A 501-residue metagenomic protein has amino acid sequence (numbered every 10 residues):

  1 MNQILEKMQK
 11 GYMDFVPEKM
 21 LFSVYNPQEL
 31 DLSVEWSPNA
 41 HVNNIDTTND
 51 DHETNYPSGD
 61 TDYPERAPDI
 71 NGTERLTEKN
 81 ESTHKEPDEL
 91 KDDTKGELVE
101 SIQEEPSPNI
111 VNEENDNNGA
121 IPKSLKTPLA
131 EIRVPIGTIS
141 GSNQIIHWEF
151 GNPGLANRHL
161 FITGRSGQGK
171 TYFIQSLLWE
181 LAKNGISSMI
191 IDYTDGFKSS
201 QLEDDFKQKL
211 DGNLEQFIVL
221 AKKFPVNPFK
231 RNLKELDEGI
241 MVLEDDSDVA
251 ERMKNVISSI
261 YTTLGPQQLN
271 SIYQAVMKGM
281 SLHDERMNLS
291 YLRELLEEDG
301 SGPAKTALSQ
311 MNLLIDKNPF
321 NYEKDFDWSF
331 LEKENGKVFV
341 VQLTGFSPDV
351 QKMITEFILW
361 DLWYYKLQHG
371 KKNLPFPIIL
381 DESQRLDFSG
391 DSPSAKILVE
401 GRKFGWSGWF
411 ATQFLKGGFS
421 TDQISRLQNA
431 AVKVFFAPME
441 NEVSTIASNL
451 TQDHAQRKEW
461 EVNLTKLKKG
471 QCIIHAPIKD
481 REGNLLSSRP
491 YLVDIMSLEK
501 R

Functional and structural regions predicted by a protein language model:
D14-V24, D31, E149-G151, L160 (+2 more regions): P-loop NTPase motor core of the ASCE superfamily
P38-L125, L295-G300, L331-K333, V338 (+3 more regions): Conserved P-loop NTPase motor module
K126-H147: N-terminal pre-Walker A segment at the start of P-loop NTPase domains
G141, S176-W406, F419-Q423, Q428 (+2 more regions): P-loop NTPase motor domains
L155-L160, G336-K337: Pre-Walker A (Motif I) flank of P-loop NTPase domains
S166: The conserved Walker
K170: Conserved lysine of the Walker
F173: Hydrophobic positions on the alpha1 helix immediately C-terminal to the Walker A/P-loop
